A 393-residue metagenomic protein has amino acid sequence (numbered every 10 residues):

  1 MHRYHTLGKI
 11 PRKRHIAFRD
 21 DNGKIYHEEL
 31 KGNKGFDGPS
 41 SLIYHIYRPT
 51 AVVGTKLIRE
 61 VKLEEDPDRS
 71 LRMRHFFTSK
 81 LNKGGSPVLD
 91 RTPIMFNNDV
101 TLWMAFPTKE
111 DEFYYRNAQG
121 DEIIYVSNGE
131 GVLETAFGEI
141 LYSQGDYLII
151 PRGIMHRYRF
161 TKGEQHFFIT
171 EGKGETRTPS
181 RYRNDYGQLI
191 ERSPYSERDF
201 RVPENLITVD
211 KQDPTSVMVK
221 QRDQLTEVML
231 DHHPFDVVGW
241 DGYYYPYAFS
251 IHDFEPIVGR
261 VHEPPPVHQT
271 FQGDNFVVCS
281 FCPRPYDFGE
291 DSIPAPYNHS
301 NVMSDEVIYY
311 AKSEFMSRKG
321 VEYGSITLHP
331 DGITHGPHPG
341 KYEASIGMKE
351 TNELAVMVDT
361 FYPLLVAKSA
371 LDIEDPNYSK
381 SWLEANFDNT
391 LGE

Functional and structural regions predicted by a protein language model:
M1-E393: Jelly-roll (double-stranded beta-helix
